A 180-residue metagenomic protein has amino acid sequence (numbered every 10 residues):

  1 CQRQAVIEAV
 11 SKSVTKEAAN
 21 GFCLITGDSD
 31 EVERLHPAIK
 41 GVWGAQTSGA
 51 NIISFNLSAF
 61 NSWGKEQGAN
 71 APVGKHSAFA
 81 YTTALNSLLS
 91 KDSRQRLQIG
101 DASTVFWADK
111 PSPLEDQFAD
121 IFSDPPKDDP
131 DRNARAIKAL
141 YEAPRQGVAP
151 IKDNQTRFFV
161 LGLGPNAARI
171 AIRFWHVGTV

Functional and structural regions predicted by a protein language model:
C1-V10, D30-V180: Extended alpha-helical scaffolding segments
T15-G21: Short metal-coordination and nucleic-acid-contact micro-motifs, chiefly zinc-binding Cys/His arrays
T26-D28: Short Cys/His-rich metal-coordination motifs, predominantly Zn2+-binding knuckles/fingers
